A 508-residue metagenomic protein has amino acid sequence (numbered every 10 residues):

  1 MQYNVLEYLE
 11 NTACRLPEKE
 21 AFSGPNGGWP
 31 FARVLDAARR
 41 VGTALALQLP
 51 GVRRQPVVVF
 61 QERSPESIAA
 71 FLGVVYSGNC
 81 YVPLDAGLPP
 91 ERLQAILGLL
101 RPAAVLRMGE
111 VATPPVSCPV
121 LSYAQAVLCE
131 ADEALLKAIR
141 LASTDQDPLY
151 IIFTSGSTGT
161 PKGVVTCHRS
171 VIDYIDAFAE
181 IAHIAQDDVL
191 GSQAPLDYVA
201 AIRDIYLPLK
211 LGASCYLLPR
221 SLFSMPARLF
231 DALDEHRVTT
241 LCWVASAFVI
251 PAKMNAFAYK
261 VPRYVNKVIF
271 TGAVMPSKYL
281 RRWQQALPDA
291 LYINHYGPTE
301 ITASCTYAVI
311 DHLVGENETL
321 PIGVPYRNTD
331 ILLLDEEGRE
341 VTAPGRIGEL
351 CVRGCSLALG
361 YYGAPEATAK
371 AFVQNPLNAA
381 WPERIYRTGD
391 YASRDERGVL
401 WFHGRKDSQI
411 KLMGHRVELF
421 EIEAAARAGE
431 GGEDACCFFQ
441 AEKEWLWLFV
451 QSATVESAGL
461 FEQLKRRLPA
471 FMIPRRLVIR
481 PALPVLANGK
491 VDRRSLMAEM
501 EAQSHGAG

Functional and structural regions predicted by a protein language model:
N4-L6, V105-L141, V171, L291-N294 (+1 more regions): AMP-dependent adenylate-forming
E18-L49, Q94, T166-I172: Conserved AMP-binding/adenylate-forming core of the ANL superfamily
G27, A44-D85, V189-P195: Conserved AMP-binding/adenylate-forming
P30-R33, D147-D176: Conserved AMP-binding A3 loop
Q61-S64, D85, I184, A194-A201 (+2 more regions): Conserved AMP-binding
L135-F153, T160, I184-L190, L196: Conserved pre-ATP/AMP-binding loop-to-beta segment of ANL
K162-V189, V199-T239: Conserved AMP-binding/adenylation subdomain of ANL enzymes
K210-A213, V238-C242, A252-N317, P321 (+1 more regions): Gly/Ser/Thr-rich phosphate-binding loop
